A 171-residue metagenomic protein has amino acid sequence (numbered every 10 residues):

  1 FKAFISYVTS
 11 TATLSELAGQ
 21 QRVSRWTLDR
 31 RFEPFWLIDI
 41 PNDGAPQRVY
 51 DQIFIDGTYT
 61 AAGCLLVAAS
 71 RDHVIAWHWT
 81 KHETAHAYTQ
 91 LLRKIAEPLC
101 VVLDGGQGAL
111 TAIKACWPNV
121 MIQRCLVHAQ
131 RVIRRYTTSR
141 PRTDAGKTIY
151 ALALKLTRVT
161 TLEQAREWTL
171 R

Functional and structural regions predicted by a protein language model:
F1-A12: Short, amphipathic alpha-helical "recognition" segments used to contact nucleic acids or chromatin
V8, G19, L156-V159: Generic amphipathic alpha-helical segments used as scaffolds and interaction surfaces in large, multi-domain proteins
S10-T13, S24, T138, T143: Serine/threonine-rich low-complexity intrinsically disordered regions
L14-E16, Q20-N119: RNase H-like nuclease fold core
L99-V102, L110-R171: Extended amphipathic alpha-helical interaction segments
